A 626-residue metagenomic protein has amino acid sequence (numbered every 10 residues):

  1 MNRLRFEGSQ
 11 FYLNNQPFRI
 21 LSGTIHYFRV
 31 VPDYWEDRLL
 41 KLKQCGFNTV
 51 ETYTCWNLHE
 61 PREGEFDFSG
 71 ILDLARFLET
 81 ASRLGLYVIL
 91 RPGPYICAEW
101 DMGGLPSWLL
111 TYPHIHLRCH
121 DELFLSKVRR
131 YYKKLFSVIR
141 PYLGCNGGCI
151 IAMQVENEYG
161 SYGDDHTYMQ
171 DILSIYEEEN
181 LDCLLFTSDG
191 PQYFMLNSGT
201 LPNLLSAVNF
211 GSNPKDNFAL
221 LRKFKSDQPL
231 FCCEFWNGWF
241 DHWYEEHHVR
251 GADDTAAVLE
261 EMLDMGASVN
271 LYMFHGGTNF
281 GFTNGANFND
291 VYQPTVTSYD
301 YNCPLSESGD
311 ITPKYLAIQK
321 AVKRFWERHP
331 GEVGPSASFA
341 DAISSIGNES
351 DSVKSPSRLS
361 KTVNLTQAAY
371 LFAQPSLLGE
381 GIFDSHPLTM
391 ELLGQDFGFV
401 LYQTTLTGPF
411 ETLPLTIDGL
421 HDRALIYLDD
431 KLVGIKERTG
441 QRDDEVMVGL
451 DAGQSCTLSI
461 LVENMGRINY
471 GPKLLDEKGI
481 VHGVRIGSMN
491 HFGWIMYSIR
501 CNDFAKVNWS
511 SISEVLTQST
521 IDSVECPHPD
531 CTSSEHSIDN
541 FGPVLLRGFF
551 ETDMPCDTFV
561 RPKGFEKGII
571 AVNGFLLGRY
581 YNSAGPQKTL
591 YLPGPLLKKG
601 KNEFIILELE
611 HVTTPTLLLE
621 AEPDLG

Functional and structural regions predicted by a protein language model:
M1-T49, E79, Y87: N-terminal carbohydrate-binding accessory modules
N14-Q16, Y53-E65, G70, A98-L123 (+1 more regions): Aromatic- and acidic-residue-enriched carbohydrate-binding clefts of CAZyme catalytic domains
F18, V433-G434, L577-G578: Short hydrophobic beta-strand segments in globular cytosolic domains
H26-Q44, E63-S82, E411-L415, G419 (+6 more regions): Aromatic- and glycine-enriched glycan-recognition loops and surfaces that form the carbohydrate-binding subsites
Y34-D101, L173-E178: Aromatic-lined substrate-binding rim segments of carbohydrate-active enzymes
L90, P94-K127, K133-L271: Substrate-binding/catalytic cleft of secreted carbohydrate-active enzymes, primarily glycoside hydrolases
L125-Y142, N146-Q154, D165-H166, L173 (+6 more regions): Carbohydrate-binding surfaces of carbohydrate-active enzymes
T412-L428, L458, F550-N573, Y580 (+1 more regions): Aromatic-lined ligand-binding clefts that engage carbohydrates, nucleic acids, or primary amines
